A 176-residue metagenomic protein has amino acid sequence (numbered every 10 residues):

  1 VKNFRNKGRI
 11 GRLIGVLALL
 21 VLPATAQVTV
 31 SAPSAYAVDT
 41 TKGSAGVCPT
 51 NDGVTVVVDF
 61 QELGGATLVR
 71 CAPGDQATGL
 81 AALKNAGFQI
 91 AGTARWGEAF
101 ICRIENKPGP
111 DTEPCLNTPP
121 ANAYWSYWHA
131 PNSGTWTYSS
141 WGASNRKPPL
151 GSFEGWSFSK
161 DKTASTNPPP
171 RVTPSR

Functional and structural regions predicted by a protein language model:
K2, R9-G15, Q27-V28, P33-R176: Ubiquitin-like/PB1-type beta-grasp interaction modules and other compact soluble beta-rich domains
N3-N6, V21: A general, composition-driven signal for non-globular sequence regions
V16-P23: Sec-dependent N-terminal signal peptides of Gram-positive bacterial secreted proteins and lipoproteins
